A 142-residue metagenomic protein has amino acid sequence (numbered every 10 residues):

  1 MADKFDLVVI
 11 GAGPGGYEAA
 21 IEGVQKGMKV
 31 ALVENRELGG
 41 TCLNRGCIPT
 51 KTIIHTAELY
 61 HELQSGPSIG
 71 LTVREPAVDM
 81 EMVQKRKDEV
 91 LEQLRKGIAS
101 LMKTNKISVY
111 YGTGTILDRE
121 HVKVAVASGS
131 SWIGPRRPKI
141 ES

Functional and structural regions predicted by a protein language model:
A2-F5, I21-M28, V33-S142: Glycine-rich flavin
A2-G15: Beta1/beta-strand and adjacent pyrophosphate-binding region of the FAD-binding site in flavoprotein oxidoreductases
E18: Short alpha-helical segment within the catalytic ATP-binding CA
